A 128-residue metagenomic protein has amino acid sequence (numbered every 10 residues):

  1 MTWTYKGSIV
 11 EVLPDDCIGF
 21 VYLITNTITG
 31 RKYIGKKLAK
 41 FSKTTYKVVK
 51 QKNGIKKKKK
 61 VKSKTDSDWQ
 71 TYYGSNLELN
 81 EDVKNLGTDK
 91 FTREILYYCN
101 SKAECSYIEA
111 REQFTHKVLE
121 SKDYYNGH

Functional and structural regions predicted by a protein language model:
M1-H128: Structure-specific nucleic-acid interaction/processing domains
